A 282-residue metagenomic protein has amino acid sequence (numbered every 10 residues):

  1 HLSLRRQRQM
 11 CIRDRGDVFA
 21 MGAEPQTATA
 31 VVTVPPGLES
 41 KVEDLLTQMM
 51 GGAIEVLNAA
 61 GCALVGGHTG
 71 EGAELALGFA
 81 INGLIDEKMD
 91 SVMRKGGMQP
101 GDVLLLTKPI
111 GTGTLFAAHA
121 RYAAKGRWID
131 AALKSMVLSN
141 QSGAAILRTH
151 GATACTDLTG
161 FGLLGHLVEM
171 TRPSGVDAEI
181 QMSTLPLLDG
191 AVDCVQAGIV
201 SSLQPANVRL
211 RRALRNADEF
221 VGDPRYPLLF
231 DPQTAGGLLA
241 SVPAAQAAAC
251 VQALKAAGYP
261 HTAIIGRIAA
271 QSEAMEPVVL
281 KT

Functional and structural regions predicted by a protein language model:
H1-R8, I12, D157: Single conserved hydrophobic/aromatic residue that forms the stacking wall/gate of nucleotide- or nucleobase-binding
R6, W128-S135, T153-A154, P224-F230: Short pre-catalytic strand/loop immediately N-terminal to key active-site residues, enriched for Gly-Thr
Q9, L45-M49, S135, S139: Hydrophobic alpha-helical membrane-association signature
Q9, R13-M21: Alpha-helical scaffold segments that flank or form the walls of functional sites
E24-A124, G266-A269: Glycine-rich anion-binding loops of enzyme active sites
L38-A63, G70-L77, K88, T149 (+1 more regions): Glycine-/charge-enriched secondary-structure boundary and capping motifs
A80-V92, R127-R148, V221-G222: Active-site glycine-rich loop that binds ribose-phosphate moieties when present
